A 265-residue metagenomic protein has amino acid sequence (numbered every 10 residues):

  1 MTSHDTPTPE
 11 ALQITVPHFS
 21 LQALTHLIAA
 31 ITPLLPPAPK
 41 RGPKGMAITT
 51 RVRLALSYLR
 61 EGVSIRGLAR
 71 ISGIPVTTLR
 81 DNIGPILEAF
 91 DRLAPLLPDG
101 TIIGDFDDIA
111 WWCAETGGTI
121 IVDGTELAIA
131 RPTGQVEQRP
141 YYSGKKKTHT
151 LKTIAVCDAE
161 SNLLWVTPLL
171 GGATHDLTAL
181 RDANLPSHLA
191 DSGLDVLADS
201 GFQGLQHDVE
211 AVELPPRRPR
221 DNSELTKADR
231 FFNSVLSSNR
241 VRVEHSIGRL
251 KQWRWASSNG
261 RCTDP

Functional and structural regions predicted by a protein language model:
M1-R41, G204: Charged, often Cys/His-bearing segments associated with DNA-binding zinc-finger transcription factors
V16, P43-K44, S57, S72-V76: Short secondary-structure transition/capping motifs
K40-P43, L225: Arg/Lys-rich, glycine/proline-spaced intrinsically disordered segments in nuclear chromatin/transcription regulators
A47-E61: Short, amphipathic alpha-helical "recognition" segments used to contact nucleic acids or chromatin
G67, I71-D91, P95, D99-P265: Short, well-ordered secondary-structure "scaffold" segments embedded in the functional core of diverse domains
